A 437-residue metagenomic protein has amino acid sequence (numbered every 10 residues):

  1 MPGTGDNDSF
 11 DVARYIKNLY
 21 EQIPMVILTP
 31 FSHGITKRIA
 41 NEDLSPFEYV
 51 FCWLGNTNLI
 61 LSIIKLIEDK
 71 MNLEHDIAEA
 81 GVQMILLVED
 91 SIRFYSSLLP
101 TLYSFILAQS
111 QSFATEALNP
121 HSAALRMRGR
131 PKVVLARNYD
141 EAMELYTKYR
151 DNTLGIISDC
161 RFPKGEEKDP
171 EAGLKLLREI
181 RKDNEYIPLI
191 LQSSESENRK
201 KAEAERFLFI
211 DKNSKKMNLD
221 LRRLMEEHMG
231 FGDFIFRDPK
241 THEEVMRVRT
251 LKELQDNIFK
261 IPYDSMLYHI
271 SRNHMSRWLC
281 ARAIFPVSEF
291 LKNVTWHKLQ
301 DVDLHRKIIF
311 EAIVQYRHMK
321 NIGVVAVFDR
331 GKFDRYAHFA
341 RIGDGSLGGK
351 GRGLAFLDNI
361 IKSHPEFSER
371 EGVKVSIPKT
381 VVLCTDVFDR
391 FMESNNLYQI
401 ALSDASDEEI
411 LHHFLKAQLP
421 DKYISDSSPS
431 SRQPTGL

Functional and structural regions predicted by a protein language model:
M1-Q22, T29-A40, F47, L59 (+2 more regions): Conserved phosphotransfer microenvironments
Q22-V26, Y49, M84, I187-I190 (+1 more regions): Proline-centered loop/turn at the N-terminus of a beta-strand
L28-P30, L191-Q192, K212: Hydrophobic/aromatic residues positioned on beta-strands within the core alpha/beta folds
H33-K37, Y95-S96, E197-K200: Short, charged/polar "capping" segments at the starts of alpha-helices and the immediately preceding loops
R38-V50, K201-I210: As written
N41-E42, T101-F105, E205-F209, R390-I400: Short secondary-structure boundary/capping segments
E42-K132, Y139-D140, T147, N152-L154 (+2 more regions): Non-catalytic signal-transmission and effector/linker regions of two-component phosphorelay proteins
E253-D256, I261-L437: N-terminal beta-alpha lobe that positions the nucleotide/phosphoryl donor in ATP/NTP-coupled carboxylate activation
